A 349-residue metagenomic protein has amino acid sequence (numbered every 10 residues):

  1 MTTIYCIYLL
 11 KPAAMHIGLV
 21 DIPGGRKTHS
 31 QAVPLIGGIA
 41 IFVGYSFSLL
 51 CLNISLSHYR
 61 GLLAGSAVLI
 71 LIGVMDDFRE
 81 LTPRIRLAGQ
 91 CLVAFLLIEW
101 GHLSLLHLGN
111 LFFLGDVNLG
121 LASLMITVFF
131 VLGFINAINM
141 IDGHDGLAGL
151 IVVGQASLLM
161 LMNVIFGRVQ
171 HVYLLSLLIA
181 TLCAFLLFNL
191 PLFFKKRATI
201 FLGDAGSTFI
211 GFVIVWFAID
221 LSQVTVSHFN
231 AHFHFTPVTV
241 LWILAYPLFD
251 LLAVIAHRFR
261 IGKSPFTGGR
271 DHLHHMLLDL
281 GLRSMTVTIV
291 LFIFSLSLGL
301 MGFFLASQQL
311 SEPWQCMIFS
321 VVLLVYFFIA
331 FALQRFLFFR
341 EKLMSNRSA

Functional and structural regions predicted by a protein language model:
M1-A13, G18, Y45-A67, A148-N346: Alpha-helical transmembrane segments
I22-P34, A198-G203: Juxtamembrane helix-capping/reentrant segments at transmembrane boundaries
T28-V33, F113-M125, T236-V240: Short aromatic-rich membrane-water interface segments that cap or initiate transmembrane helices in multi-pass membrane
F47-H58, M75-L81, I98-F113, S222: Transmembrane alpha-helix boundary signature
A67-I72, G89, V93-S104, I126-N136 (+1 more regions): Membrane-embedded alpha-helical core segments of multi-pass
